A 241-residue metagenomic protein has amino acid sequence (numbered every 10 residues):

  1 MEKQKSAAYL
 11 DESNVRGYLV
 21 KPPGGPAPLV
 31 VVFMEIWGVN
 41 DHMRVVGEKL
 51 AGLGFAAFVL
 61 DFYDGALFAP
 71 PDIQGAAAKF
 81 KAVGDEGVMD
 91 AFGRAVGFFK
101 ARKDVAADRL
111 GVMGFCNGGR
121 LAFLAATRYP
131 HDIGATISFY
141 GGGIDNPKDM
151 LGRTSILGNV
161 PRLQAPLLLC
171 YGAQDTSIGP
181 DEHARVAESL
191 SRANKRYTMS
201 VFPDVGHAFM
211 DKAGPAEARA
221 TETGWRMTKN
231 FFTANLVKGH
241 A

Functional and structural regions predicted by a protein language model:
M1-A241: N-terminal cap/leader regions of alpha/beta-hydrolase-fold enzymes, predominantly small-molecule hydrolases
